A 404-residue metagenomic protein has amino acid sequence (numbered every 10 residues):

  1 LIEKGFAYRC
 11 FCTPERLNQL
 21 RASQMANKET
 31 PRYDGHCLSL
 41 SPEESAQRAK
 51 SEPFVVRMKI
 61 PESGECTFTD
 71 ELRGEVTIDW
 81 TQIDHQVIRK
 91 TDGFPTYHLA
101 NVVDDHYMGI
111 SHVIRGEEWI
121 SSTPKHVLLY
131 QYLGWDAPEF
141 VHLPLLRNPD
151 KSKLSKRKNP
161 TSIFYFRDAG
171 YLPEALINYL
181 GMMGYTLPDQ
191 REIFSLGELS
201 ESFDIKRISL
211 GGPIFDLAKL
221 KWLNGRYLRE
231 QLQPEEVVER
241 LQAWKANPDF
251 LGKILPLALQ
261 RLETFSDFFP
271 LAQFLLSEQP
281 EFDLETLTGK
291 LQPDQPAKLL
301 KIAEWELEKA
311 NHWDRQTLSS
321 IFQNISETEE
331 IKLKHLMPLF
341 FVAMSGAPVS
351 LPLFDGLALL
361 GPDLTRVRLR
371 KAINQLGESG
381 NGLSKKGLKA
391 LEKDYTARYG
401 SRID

Functional and structural regions predicted by a protein language model:
L1, M58, L220, F340: Conserved S/T- and glycine-rich ATP-binding loop of Class I adenylate-forming
I2-N18, R32, L38-P53, A243 (+2 more regions): Basic, alpha-helical terminal appendages of large translation-related enzymes
K4-H142, R147-L154, S162, F166 (+2 more regions): Active-site cores that bind ATP or allylic diphosphates and position pyrophosphate for catalysis
A49-C66, H106-R115, E174, L228-G252 (+1 more regions): Short, charge-rich amphipathic segments
I60-P61, L99-H106, E139, D150-K156 (+6 more regions): Short amphipathic alpha-helical segments, especially helix-boundary/capping motifs
T96-L99, P149, I193, L210 (+3 more regions): N-proximal short alpha-helices
S121, L133-F282, S345-D404: Catalytic adenosine-cofactor/nucleotide-binding cores of aminoacyl-tRNA synthetases and other
